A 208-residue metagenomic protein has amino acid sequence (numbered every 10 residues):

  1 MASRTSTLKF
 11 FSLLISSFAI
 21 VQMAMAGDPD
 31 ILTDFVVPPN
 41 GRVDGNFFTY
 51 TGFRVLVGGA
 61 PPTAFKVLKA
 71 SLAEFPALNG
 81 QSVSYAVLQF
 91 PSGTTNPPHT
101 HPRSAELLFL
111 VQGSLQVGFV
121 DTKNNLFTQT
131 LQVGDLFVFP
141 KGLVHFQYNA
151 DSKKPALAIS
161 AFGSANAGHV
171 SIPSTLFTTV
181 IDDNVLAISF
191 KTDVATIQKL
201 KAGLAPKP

Functional and structural regions predicted by a protein language model:
S3-A86, F190, T196-P208: A short, N-terminal "cap"/entry segment at the start of jelly-roll beta-barrel domains of the cupin/DSBH fold
S3-R4, I31-F35, P39, N125 (+3 more regions): Double-stranded beta-helix
F18-V21, S92-T95, S114-L115, L136 (+3 more regions): Conserved beta-strand elements of beta-rich interaction domains across eukaryotes, especially beta-propellers
E74-A77, P97-H99, E106, D135-L136 (+1 more regions): Beta-strand elements of modular eukaryotic interaction domains
L78-Q81, P97-P98, F127, T179: Non-transmembrane interaction and regulatory regions of membrane-associated proteins
G80, D121-G142: Short acidic-glycine-tyrosine-enriched beta hairpin
A86-Q89, L107-L110, Q116-G118, F137-F139 (+2 more regions): Structural recognition of the beta-strand scaffold that forms the well-ordered cores of secreted hydrolase catalytic
P91-T95, H101-K123, V133: Glycine- and acidic-residue-biased ligand/ion/polar-headgroup-sensing regions
